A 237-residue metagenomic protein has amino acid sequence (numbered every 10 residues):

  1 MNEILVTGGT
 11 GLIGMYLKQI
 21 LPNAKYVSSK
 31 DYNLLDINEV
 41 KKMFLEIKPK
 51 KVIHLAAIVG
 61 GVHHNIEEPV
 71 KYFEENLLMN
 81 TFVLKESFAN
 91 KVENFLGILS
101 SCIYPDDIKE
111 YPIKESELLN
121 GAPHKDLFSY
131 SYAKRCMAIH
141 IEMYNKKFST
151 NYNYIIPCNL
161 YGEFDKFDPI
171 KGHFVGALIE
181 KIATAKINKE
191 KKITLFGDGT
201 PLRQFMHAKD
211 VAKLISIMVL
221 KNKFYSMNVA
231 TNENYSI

Functional and structural regions predicted by a protein language model:
N2-L21: N-terminal Rossmann NAD(P)H-binding glycine-rich loop of SDR-like oxidoreductase domains
P22-K42: Adenosine-cofactor binding site in Rossmann-like domains, unifying the SAM/SAH pocket of S-adenosylmethionine-dependent
N33, I103-P105, S129, N153-A177 (+1 more regions): Flexible, glycine-rich beta-alpha linker
N38-L77: NAD(P)H-binding glycine-rich loop region in Rossmannoid oxidoreductase-like domains and their noncatalytic homologs
G61-V62, G97-P112, S129-R135, K147 (+1 more regions): Conserved catalytic-site region of short-chain dehydrogenase/reductase
T81-L127, N153: Conserved Rossmann-fold NAD(P)-dependent oxidoreductase catalytic core, especially the SDR/UDP-sugar
H124-C158, A177-N188: Active-site Tyr-X1-5-Lys
L160-E163, V175-I193, R203-N228: Alpha-helical substrate-binding/gating segment
